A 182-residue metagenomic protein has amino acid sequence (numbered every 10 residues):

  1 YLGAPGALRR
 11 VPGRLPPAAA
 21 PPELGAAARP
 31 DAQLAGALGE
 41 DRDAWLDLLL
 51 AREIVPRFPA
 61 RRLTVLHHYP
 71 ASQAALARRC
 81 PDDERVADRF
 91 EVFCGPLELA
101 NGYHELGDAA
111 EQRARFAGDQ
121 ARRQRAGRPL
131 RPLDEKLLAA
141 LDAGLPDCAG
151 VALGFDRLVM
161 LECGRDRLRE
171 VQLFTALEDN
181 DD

Functional and structural regions predicted by a protein language model:
Y1-D182: A translation/RNA-centric and nucleic-acid-associated enzymatic feature enriched in Class II aminoacyl-tRNA synthetases
